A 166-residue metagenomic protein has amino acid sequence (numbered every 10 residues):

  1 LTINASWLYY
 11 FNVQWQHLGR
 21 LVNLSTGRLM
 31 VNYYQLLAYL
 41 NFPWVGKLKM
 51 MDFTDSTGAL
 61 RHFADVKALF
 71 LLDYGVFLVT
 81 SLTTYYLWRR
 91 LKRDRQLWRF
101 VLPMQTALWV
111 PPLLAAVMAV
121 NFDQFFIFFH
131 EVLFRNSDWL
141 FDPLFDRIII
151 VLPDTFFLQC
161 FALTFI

Functional and structural regions predicted by a protein language model:
L1-L21: N-terminal signal-anchor transmembrane alpha helix
L1-L8, R61-W98: Alpha-helical transmembrane segments and their immediate interhelical/interface regions in integral membrane proteins
Q14-L29, K49, T54-T57: Perimembrane loop-to-helix junctions flanking transmembrane segments
G27-W44, Q124-E131: Alpha-helical transmembrane segments of integral membrane proteins, especially early/N-terminal helices
L40-V79, T155-T164: Individual transmembrane alpha-helix segments
S81-Q124: Juxtamembrane interface at the cytosolic side of transmembrane helices
A119-P143: Juxtamembrane non-transmembrane "cap" segments at the membrane-aqueous interface of multi-pass membrane proteins
D138-I166: Terminal transmembrane helical module of multi-pass membrane proteins
